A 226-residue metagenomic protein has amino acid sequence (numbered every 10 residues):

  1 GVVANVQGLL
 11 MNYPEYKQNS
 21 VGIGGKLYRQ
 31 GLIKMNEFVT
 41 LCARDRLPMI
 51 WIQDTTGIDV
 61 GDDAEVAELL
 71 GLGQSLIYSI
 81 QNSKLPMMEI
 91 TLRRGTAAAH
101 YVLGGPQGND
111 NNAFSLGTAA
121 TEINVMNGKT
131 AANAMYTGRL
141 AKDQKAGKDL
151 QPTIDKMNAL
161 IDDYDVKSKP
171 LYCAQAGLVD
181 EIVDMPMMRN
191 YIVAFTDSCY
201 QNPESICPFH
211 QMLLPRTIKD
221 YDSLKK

Functional and structural regions predicted by a protein language model:
G1-K226: Ligand-binding clefts of soluble mixed alpha/beta catalytic domains
